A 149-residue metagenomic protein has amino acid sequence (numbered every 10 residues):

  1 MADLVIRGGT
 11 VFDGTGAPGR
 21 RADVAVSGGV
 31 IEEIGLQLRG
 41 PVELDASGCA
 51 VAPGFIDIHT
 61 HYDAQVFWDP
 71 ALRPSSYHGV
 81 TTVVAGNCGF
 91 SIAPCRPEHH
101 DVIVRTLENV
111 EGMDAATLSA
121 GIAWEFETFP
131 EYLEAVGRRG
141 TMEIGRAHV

Functional and structural regions predicted by a protein language model:
M1-V5, V11-G54: Histidine-rich, glycine-flanked metal-binding segment
V5-I6, G79: Structural motif
T10, T15, T60, T81-T82: Ser/Thr-centric signal marking residues that sit in or immediately flank functional binding/regulatory motifs
D45, D57, A85: Redox-cofactor binding/interface segments in oxidoreductases and associated redox assembly factors
V51-P74: Di-metal (Zn2+ and/or Mg2+/Mn2+) metal-binding site signature of metallo-dependent hydrolases with the MBL/beta-CASP
W68-R146: Divalent-metal coordination cores built from histidine and acidic residues
